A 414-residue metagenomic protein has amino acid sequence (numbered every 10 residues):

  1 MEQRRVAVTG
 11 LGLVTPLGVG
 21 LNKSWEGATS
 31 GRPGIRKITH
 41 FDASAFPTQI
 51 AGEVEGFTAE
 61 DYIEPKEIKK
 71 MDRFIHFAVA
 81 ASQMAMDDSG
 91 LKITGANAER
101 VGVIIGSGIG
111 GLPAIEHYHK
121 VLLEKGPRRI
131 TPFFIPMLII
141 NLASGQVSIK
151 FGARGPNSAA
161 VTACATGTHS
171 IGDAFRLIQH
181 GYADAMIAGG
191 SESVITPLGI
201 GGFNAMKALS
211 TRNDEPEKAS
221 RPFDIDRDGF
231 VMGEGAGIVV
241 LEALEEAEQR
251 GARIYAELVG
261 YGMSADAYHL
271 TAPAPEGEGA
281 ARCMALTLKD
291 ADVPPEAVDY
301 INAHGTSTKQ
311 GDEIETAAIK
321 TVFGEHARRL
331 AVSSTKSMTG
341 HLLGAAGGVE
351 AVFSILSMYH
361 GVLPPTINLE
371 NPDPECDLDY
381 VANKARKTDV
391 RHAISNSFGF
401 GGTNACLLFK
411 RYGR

Functional and structural regions predicted by a protein language model:
M1-E67, E245-E257, V352-T366, K410-R414: ACP-dependent fatty acid/polyketide chain-elongation machinery
R5-T9, R36, D214-A291, Y300 (+1 more regions): Condensing-enzyme catalytic core mediating Claisen C-C bond formation in acyl metabolism
V8, L21, T29-T162, S191-G202 (+1 more regions): Conserved beta-ketoacyl condensing-enzyme motif
N22-T29, P113-P127, L177-H180, I200-N213 (+4 more regions): A glycine- and small-aliphatic-rich helix-loop capping segment at beta-alpha/alpha-beta transitions that lines
A78-L91, A143-S144, S148-E192, F230-A252 (+2 more regions): Active-site-proximal alpha-helical scaffold in enzymes
A85-N97, A247-I254, M284-Y300, V322-H326: Phosphate/pyrophosphate-binding loops at sites that engage ATP/ADP/AMP, CoA/4′-phosphopantetheine, polyphosphate
K125-T131, H169-G172, R176, A185 (+3 more regions): Glycine-/small-residue-rich "gating" segment that lines the acyl/pantetheine channel and substrate pocket
Y182-D228, Y261-P275, G305-D312, R329-D379: Acyl-CoA/ACP chain-elongation machinery
